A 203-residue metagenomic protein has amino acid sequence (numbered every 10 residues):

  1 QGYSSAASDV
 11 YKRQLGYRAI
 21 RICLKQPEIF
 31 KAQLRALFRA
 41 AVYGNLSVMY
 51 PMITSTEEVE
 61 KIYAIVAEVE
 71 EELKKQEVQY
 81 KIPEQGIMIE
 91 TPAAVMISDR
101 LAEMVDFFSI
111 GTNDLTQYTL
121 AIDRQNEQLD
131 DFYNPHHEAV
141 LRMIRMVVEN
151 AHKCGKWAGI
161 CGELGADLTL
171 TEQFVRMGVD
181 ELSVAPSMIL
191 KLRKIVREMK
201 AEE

Functional and structural regions predicted by a protein language model:
G2: Cationic, low-complexity basic patches in intrinsically disordered or flexible, solvent-exposed regions
S5-E203: Conserved alpha/beta-domain cores
